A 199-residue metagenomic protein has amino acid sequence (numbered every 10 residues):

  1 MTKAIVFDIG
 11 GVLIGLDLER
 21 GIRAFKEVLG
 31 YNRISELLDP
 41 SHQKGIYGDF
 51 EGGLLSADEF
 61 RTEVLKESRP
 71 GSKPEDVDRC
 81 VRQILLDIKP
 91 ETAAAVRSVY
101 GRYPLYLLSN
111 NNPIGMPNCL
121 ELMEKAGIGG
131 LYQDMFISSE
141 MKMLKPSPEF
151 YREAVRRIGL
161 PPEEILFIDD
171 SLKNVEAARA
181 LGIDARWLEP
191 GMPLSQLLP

Functional and structural regions predicted by a protein language model:
M1-K3, F7, N112-P113, N118-P199: Asp-based, Mg2+/Mn2+-dependent phosphohydrolase catalytic module
T2-P90, G101, N112-G115, P199: N-terminal helical cap/lid subdomain that shapes the substrate entry/recognition surface in HAD-like hydrolases
D8-G11, G53, V99, L107 (+2 more regions): Generic structural signal for small/hydrophobic residues in well-ordered secondary structure, especially within
A93-R97, V175: Short amphipathic alpha-helical segments and helix-helix/interface helices
V96-Y100, G159: N-terminal cationic-hydrophobic initiation segments that often serve targeting/anchoring roles
G101-R102, L131: Structured helix-beta-strand junction loops
L105-L107, A185: Hydrophobic beta-strand scaffold residues
